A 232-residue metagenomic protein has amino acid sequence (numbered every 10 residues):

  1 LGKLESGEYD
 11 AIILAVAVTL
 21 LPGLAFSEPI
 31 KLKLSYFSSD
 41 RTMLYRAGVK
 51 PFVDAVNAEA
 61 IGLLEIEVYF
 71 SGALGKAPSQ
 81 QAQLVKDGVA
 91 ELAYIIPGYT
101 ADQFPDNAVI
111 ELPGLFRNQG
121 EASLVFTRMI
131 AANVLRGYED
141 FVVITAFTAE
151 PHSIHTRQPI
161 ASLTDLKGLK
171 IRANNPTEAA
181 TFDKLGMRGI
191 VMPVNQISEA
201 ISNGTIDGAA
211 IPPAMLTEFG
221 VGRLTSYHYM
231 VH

Functional and structural regions predicted by a protein language model:
L1-Y9: N-terminal secretory signal peptides that target proteins for export/translocation
D10-P22: Bacterial N-terminal signal peptides
F26-G120, R136-H232: N-terminal secretory/targeting leader peptides
L124-D140: Hinge/lid segment of periplasmic solute-binding proteins
